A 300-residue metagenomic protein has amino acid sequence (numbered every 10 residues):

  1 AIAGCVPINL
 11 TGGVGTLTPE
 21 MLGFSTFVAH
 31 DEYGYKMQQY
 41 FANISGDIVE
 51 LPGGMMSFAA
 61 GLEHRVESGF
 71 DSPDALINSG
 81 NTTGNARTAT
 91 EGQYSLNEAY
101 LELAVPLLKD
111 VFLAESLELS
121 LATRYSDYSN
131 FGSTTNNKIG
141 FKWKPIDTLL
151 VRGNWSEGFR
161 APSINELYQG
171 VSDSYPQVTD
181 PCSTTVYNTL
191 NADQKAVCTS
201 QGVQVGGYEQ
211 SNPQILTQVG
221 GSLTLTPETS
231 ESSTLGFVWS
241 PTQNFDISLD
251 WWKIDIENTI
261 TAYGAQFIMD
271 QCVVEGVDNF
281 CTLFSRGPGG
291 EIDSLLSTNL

Functional and structural regions predicted by a protein language model:
A1-L96, F112, S156, R160-P227 (+1 more regions): Surface-exposed, low-complexity loop segments enriched in small/polar and acidic residues
L22-D31, E118-R124, S129-G140, L216-S240: Amphipathic repeat-derived elements
Q39-S45, Y100-E102, A122, K138 (+4 more regions): Membrane-embedded beta-strand positions in outer-membrane beta-barrel channels/transporters
I48-P52, L107-L113, W143-D147, T229 (+2 more regions): Outer-membrane beta-barrel strand-turn architecture
F58-S72, Q93-I146, S230-S232: Surface-exposed extracellular loop regions of Gram-negative outer-membrane beta-barrel proteins
